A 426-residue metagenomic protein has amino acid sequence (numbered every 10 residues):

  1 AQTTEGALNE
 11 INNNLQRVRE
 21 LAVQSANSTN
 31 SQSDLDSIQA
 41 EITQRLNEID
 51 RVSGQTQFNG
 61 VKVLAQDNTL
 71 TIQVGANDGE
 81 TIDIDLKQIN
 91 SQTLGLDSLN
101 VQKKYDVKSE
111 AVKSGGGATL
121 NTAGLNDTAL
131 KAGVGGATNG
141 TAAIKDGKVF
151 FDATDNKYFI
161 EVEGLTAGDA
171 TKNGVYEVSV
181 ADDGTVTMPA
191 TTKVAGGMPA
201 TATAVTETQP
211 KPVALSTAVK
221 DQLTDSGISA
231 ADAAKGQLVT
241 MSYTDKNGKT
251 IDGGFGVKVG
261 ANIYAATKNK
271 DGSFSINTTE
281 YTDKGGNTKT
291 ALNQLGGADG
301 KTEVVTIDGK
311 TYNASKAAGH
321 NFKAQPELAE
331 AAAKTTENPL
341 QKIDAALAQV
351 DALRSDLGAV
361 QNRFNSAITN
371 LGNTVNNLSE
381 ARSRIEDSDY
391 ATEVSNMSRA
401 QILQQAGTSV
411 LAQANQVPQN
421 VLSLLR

Functional and structural regions predicted by a protein language model:
A1-A118, G164-L165, A317-R426: Primary detection of the long, small/polar-rich alpha-helical "axial" segments characteristic of bacterial flagellar
T81-K342: Cysteine-poor, low-complexity segments in flexible/peripheral regions
